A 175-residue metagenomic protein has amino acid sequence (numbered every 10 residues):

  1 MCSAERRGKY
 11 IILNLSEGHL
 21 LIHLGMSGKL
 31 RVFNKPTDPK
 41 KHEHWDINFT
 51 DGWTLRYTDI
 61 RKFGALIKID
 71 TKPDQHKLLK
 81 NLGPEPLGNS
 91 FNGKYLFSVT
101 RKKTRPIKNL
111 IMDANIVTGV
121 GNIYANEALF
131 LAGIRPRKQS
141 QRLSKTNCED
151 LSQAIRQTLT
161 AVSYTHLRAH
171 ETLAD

Functional and structural regions predicted by a protein language model:
M1-R168: Structured catalytic/nucleic-acid-binding cores of DNA maintenance enzymes
A169-D175: A short, hydrophobic C-terminal helix/tail in secreted or cell-surface proteins
